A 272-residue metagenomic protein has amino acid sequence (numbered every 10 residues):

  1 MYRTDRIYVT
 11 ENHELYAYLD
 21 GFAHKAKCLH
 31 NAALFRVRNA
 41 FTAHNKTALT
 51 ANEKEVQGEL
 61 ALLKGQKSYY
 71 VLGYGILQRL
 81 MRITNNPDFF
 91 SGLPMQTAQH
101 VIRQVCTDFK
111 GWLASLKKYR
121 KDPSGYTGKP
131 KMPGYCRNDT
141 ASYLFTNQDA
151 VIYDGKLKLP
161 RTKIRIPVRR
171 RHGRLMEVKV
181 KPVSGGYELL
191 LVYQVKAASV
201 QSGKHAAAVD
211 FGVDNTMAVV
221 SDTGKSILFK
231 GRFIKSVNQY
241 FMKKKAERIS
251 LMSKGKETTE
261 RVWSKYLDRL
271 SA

Functional and structural regions predicted by a protein language model:
M1-A98: Gly/serine-rich nucleotide phosphate-binding loop at the start of the catalytic core of nucleotide/ADP-ribose-handling
T4-Y8, E177, A206: Well-ordered beta-strand positions in beta-sheet-rich domains
D5-V9, I164-V168, I227-R232: Generic detection of short hydrophobic beta-strand segments and adjacent strand-loop junctions
A26, V101-I102, C106-F109, Y266-S271: Short amphipathic alpha-helical coiled-coil/interface segments
F35, L116-T127, S253-K265: Short coil/turn segments at secondary-structure boundaries
A43-R79, T84-N85, V183-A207, F211-A272: Substrate-contacting helices/loops that form the catalytic groove of nucleic-acid and nucleotide-polymer processing
Q57-V183: Acidic carboxylate diad motif detector
